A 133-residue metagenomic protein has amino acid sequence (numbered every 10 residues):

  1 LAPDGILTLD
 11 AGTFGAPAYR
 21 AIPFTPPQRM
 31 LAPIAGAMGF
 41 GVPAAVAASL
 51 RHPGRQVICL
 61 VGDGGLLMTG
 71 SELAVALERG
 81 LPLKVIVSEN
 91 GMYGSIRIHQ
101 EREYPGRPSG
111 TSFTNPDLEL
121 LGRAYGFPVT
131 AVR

Functional and structural regions predicted by a protein language model:
L1-T13: Active-site pocket-lining segments that scaffold enzyme catalytic pockets across diverse folds
P17-R133: Thiamine diphosphate
